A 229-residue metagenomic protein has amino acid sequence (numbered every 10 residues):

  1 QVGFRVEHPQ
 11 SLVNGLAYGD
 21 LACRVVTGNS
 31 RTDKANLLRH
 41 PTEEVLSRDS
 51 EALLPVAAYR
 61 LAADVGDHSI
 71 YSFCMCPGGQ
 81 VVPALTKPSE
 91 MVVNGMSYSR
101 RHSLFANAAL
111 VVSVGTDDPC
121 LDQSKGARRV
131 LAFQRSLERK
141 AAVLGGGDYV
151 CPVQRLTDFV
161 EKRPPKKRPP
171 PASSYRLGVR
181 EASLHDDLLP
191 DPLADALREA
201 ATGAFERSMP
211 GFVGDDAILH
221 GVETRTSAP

Functional and structural regions predicted by a protein language model:
Q1-P229: Residues forming the flavin
